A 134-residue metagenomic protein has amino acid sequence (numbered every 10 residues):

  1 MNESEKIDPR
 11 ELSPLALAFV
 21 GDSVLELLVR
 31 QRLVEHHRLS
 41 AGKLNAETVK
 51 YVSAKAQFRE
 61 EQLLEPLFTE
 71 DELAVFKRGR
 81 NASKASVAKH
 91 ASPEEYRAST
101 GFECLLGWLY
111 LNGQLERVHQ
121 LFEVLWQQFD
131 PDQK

Functional and structural regions predicted by a protein language model:
M1-K134: Double-stranded RNA-binding/processing signature
